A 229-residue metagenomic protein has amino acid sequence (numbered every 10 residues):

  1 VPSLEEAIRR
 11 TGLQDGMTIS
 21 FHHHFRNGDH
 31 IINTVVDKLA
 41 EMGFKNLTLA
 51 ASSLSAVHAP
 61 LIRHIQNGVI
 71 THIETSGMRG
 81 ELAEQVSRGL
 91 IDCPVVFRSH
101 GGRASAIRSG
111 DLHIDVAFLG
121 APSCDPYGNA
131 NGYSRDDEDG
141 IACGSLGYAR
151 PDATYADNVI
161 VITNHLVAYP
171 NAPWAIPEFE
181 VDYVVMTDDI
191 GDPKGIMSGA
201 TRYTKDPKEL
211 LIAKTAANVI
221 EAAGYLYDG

Functional and structural regions predicted by a protein language model:
V1, E5-R9, V57-I65, V69-Y227: Conserved phosphate- and dinucleotide-binding cores of soluble alpha/beta proteins, encompassing both enzyme active
T18-N33, A51-V57, C124-D125, D228-G229: Gly/Ser/Thr-rich loops at beta-strand to alpha-helix junctions that form or flank small-molecule/cofactor-binding
H24, A50, T201, K205: Glycine- and other small-residue-rich loops at beta-strand/loop junctions that grip anionic moieties
N27-K38, A130-D139: Short Gly/Thr/Asp-enriched flexible loops that form oxyanion-binding sites at enzyme active sites
V35-M42, H64: Catalytic-core regions built around general acid/base machinery
K45-N46: Alpha/propeptide regions of enzymes that mature by internal proteolysis
